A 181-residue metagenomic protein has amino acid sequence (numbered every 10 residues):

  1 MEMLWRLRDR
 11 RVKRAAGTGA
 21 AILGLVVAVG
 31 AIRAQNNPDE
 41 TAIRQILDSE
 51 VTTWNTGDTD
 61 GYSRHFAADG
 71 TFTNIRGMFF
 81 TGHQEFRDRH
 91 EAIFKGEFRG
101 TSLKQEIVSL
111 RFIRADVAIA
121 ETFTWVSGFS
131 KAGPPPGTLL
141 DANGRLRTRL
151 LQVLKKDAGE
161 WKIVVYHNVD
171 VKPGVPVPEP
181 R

Functional and structural regions predicted by a protein language model:
M1-V12: N-terminal secretory signal peptides that target proteins for export/translocation
G17-A28: Bacterial N-terminal signal peptides
A28-A34: Juxtamembrane cytosolic interface motif at the C-terminal end of transmembrane helices
A34-R64, T71-R181: A beta-strand edge to alpha-helix "cap/lid" segment located at domain peripheries
